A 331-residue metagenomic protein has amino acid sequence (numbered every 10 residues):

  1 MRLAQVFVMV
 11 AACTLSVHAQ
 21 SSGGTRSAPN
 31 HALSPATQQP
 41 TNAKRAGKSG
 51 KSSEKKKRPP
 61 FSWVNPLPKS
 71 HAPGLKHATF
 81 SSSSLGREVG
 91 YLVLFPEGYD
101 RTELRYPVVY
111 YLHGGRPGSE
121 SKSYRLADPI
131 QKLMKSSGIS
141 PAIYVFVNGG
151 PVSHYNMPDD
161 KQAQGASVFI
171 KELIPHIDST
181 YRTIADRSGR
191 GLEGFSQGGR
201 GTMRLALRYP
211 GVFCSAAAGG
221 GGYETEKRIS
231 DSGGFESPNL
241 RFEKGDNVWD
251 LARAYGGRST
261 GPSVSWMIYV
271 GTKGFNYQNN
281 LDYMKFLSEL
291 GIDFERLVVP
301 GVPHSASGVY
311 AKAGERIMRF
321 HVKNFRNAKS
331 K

Functional and structural regions predicted by a protein language model:
Q5-S16: Bacterial N-terminal signal peptides
Q20-K331: Non-catalytic cap/lid and distal C-terminal segments of serine-dependent acyl enzymes
